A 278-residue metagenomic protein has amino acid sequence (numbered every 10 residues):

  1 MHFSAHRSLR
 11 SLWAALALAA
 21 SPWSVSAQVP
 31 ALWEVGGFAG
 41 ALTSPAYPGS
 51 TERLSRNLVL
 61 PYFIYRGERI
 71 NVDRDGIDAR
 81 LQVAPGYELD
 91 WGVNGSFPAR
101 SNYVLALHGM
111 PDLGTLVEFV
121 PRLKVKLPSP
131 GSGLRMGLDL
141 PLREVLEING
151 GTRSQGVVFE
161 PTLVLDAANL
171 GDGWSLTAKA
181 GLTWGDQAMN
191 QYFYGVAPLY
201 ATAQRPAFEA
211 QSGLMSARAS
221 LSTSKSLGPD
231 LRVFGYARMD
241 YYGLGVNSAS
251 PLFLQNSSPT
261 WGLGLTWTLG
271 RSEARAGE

Functional and structural regions predicted by a protein language model:
M1-A31, R271-E278: Cleavable N-terminal export/targeting peptides
A27-W33, P48-G49, E68-E88, P128-M136 (+4 more regions): Short loop/turn motifs that connect adjacent beta-strands in outer-membrane beta-barrel proteins
W33, R53-V59, P85, L113-F119 (+3 more regions): Residues that define the transmembrane beta-barrel architecture of outer-membrane proteins
W33-A39, V59, I70-V72, Y87-W91 (+6 more regions): Transmembrane beta-strands of outer-membrane beta-barrel proteins
F38, L60-Y62, D78-R80, R122-K124 (+4 more regions): Outer-membrane beta-barrel architecture
A41-P45, Y65-G67, V93-A99, V125-L127 (+5 more regions): Transmembrane beta-strands of outer-membrane beta-barrel pores
L60-Y62, L163, N256-E278: Outer-membrane beta-barrel "beta-signal"
N149-R232, Y241-N247, L252: Outer-membrane beta-barrel transmembrane domain signature
